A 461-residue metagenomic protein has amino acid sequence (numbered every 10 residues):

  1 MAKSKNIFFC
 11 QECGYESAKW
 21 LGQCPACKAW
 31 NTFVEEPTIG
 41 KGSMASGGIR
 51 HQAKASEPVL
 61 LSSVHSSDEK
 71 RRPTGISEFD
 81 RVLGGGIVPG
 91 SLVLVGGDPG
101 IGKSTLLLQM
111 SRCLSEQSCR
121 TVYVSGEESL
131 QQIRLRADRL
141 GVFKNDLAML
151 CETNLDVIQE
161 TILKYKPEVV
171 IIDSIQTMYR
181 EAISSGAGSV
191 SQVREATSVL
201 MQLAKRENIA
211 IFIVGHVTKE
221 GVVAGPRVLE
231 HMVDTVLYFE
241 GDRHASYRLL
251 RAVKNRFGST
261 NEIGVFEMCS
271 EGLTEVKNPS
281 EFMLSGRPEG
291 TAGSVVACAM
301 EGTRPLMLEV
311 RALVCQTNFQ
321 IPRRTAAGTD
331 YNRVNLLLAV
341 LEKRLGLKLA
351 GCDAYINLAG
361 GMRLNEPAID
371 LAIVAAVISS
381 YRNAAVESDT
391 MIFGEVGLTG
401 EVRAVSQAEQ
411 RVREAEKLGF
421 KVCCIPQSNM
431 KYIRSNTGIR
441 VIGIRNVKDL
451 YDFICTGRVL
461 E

Functional and structural regions predicted by a protein language model:
A2-E12, E16-R81, V88-G96, I101-L108 (+6 more regions): Peripheral, non-AAA+ core regions of ATP-driven protein-machinery
T121-S125: Conserved RecA-like ASCE P-loop NTPase motor core of nucleic-acid helicases/translocases
G126-Q132: Conserved Walker A/P-loop ATP-binding site and its immediately adjacent core in helicase/helicase-like ATPase domains
A148: Conserved nucleotide-sensing/catalytic segment adjacent to the nucleotide-binding pocket in NTP-handling enzymes
